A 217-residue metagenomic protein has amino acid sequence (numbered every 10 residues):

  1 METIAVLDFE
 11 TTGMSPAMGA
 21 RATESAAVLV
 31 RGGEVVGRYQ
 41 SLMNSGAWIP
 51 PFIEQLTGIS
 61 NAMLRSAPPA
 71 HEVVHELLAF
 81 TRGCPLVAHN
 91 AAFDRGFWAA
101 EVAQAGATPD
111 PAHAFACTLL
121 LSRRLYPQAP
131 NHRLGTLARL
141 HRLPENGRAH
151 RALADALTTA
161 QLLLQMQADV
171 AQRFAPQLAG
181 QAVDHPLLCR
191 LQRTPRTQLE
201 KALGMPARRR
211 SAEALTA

Functional and structural regions predicted by a protein language model:
M1-H113, P127-Q128, H132-H150: Conserved non-catalytic scaffold segment of RNase H-like nuclease domains
V73, L157-T158: Short Asp/Glu-rich motifs
A112-R123: A short, structured active-site edge motif that brings together acidic residues
L121, L137, T158, L162-Q165: Generic recognition of well-ordered alpha-helical segments
A154: Acidic donor-binding loop at a coil-to-helix junction in glycosyltransferase catalytic cores that engages
A160-A217: Acidic two-metal-ion nuclease catalytic site recognized across multiple nuclease folds, prominently DnaQ/RNase D-T
